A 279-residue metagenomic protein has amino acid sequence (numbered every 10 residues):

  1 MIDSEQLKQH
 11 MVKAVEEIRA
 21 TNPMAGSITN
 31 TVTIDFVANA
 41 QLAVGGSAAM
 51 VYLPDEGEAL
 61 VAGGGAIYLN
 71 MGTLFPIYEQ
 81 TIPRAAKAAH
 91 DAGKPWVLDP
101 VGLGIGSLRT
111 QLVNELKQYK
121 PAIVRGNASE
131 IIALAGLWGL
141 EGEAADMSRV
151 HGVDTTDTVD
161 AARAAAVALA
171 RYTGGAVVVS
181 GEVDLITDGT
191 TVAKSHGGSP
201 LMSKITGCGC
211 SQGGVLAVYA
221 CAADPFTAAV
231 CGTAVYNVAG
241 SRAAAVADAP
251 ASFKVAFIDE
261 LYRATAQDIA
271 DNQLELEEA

Functional and structural regions predicted by a protein language model:
M1-M50: Glycine-rich phosphate/adenosyl-contacting loop at the front of the ribokinase-like
Q6-Q9, V238-A279: Charged C-terminal helix
A40-A92, L98: Active-site cofactor/substrate anionic-group-binding motifs, chiefly glycine- and Lys/Arg-rich phosphate-binding loops
L74-I77, G102-G106, L185, M202: Short, small-residue-enriched loops and turns at beta-alpha junctions that line or gate enzyme active sites
Y78-N127: Glycine/small-residue-rich loop that forms an oxyanion/phosphate-binding "nest" at active or ligand-binding sites
L108-V192: Conserved phosphate/ATP/ADP-binding segment of small-molecule kinases
A170, A176-A229, A264-A279: Conserved phosphate-binding/catalytic region of the ribokinase-like
T206, V215-D259: Conserved post-catalytic alpha-helical subdomain immediately downstream of the catalytic base and nucleotide-binding
